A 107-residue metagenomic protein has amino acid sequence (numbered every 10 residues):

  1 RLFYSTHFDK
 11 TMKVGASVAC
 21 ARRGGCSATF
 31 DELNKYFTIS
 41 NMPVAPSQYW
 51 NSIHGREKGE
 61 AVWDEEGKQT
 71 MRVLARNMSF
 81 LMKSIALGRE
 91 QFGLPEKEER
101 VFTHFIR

Functional and structural regions predicted by a protein language model:
R1-Y49: Helix-loop-strand module that forms the ligand-binding subsite of alpha/beta enzymes
P43-R107: Glycine-rich phosphate/pyrophosphate-binding loop and the adjoining helix
